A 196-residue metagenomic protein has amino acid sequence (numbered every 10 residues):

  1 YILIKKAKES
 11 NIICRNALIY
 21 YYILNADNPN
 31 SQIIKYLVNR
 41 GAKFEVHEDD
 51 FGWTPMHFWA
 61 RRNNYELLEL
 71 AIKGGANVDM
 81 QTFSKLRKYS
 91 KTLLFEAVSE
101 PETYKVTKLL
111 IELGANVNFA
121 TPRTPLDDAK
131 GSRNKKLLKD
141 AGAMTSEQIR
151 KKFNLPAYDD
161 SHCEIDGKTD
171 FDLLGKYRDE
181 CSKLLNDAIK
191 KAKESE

Functional and structural regions predicted by a protein language model:
Y1-S10, K35-F44, E69-V78, K108-N116 (+1 more regions): Ankyrin repeat domain, specifically the short helix-to-loop turn at the C-terminus of the second helix of each repeat
L3-K5, I13, Y20, L24 (+6 more regions): Residues marking helix boundaries in flexible regions
K8, N64, P122, K130-R133: Short glycine/proline-enriched coil/turn segments at helix->beta-strand junctions
I12-L24, H47-H57, Q81-E96, F119-D128 (+1 more regions): Ankyrin-repeat boundary/"N-cap" motif
A26-P29, N63, P101-E102, R133: Ankyrin-repeat intra-repeat helix-capping/turn positions
L113, K130-E196: Ankyrin-repeat-protein effector appendages
